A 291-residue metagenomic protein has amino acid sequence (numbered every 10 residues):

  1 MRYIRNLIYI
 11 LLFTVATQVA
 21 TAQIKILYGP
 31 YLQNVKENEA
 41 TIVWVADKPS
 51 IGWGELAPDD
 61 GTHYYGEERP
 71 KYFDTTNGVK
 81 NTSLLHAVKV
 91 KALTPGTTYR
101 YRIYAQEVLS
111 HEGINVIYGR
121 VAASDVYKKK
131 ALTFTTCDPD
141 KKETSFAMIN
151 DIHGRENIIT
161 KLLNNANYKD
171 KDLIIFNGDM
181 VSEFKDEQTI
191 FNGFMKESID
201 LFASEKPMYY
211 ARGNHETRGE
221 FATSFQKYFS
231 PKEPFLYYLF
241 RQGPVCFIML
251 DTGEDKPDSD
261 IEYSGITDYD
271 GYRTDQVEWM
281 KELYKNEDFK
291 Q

Functional and structural regions predicted by a protein language model:
M1-I8: Bacterial N-terminal signal peptides that target proteins for export
N6, A20-M148, Y168: Acidic, histidine-bearing metal-coordination/catalytic regions of metal-dependent phosphoesterases
I8-Q18: Bacterial N-terminal signal peptides
A20-G54, D59-N77, L84, H153 (+2 more regions): Metal-dependent phosphoesterase/phosphodiesterase active-site architecture
I103-T133, N192-F289: Extended active-site neighborhood of metal-dependent phosphoesterases/phosphodiesterases
K142-E220: Conserved, compact domain cores that house catalytic/ligand-binding motifs in diverse enzymes and effector modules
